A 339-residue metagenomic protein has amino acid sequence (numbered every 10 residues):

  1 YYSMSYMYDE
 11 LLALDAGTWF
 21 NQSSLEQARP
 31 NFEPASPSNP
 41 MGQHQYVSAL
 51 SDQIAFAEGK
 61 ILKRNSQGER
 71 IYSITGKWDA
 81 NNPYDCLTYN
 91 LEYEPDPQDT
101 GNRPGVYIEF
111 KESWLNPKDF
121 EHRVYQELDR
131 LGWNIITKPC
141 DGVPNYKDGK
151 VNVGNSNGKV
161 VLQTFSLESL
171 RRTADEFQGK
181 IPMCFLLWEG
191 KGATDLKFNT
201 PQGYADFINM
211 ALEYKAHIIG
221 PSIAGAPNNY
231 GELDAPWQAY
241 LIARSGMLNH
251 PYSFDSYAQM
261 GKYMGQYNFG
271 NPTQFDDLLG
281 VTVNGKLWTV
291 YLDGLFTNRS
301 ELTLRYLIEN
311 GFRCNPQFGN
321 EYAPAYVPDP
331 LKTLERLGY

Functional and structural regions predicted by a protein language model:
Y1-L167, K180, F185-E189, Y214-K215 (+1 more regions): Metal-dependent phosphodiesterase/phospholipase catalytic core, i.e., the His/Asp/Glu-rich active-site region
Y2-Y6, T173-E176, Y306: Short loop/helix-cap segments at secondary-structure boundaries that form the rim of catalytic
L115, L170, T303: Short, active-site-adjacent cap segments at secondary-structure transitions
K118, R172, Q259: Short acidic, gly/pro-rich beta-turn/loop elements at beta-sheet edges and active-site/ligand-binding grooves
K147-K150, L170, A205-I208: Short secondary-structure capping micro-motifs at structural edges
F165-S169, R299-E301: Short, polar loop motifs at secondary-structure junctions
E176-Y339: C-terminal active-site rim and adjoining tail of enzyme catalytic domains
